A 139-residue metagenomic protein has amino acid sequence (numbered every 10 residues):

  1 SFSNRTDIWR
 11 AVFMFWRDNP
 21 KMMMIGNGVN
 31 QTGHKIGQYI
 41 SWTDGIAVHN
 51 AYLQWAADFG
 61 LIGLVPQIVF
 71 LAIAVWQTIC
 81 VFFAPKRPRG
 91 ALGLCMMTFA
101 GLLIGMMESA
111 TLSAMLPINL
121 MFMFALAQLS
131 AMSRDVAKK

Functional and structural regions predicted by a protein language model:
S1-F59, T78, F82: Long extracytoplasmic/lumenal interhelical loops at the membrane interface of multi-pass membrane proteins
A11, T32-H34, P66, I73 (+1 more regions): Generic hydrophobic alpha-helical membrane-span motif
W16, G37-Y39, V69-L71, L116-L120: Single-residue recognition of alpha-helix boundary sites
K21-I25, L64, R87, L112: Secondary-structure boundary/capping residues
Q31-K35, V65-I68, A110, M132: Basic, gly/Ser/Thr/Pro-rich low-complexity segments located predominantly at protein N termini
S41-T43, I73-W76, F82, A91 (+2 more regions): A short hydrophobic/aromatic micro-motif that marks alpha-helical segments and, especially, helix-coil
D58-L102: Hydrophobic transmembrane alpha-helices and their immediate junctions
L94-K139: Transmembrane alpha-helices of multi-pass inner-membrane enzymes
